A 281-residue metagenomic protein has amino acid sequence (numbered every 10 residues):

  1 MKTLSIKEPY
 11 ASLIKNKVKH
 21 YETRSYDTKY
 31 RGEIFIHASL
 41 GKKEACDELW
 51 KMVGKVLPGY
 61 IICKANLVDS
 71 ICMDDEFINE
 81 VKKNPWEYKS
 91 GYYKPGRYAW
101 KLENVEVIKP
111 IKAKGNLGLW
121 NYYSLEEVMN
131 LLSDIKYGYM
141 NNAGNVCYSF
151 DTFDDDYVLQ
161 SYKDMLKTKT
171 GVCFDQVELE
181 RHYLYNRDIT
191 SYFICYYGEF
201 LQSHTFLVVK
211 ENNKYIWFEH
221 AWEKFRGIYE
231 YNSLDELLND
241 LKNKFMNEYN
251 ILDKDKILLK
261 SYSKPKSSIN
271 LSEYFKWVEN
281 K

Functional and structural regions predicted by a protein language model:
M1-E127, Y192: Structured alpha/beta reader/binder surfaces that contact nucleic acids or chromatin modification marks
N16-V18, L57-I62, T168, V172-L179 (+1 more regions): Short, well-structured alpha-helical interface segments that form or flank functional binding sites
D75-E76, S161, S233: Alpha-helix N-cap recognition
N104, H220-W222, K264: Active-site donor-binding loop signature of nucleotide-sugar glycosyltransferases
E127-T168, V172, L258: Secondary-structure boundary elements
L131, L237-K244, Y274-W277: Charge-rich, solvent-exposed alpha-helical interaction surfaces
D175-N250: Hydrophobic/aromatic-rich core segments of domains that either
M246-K281: Alpha-helical and coiled-coil interaction segments, frequently adjacent to or embedded within charge-biased
